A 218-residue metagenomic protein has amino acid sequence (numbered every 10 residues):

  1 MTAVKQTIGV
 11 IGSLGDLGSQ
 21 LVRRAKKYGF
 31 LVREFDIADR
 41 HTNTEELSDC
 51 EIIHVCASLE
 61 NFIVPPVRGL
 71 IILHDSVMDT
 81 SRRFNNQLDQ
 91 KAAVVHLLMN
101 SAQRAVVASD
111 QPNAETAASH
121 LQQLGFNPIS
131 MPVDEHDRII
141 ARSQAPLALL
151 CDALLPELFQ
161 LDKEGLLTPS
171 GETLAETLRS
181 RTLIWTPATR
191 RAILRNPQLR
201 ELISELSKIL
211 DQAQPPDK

Functional and structural regions predicted by a protein language model:
M1-E45: NAD(P)+-binding Rossmann beta1-loop-alpha1 motif at the extreme N-terminus of oxidoreductases
I11-L14, I37, C56-L59, H74-V77 (+1 more regions): Structural motif
G18, E60-V64, T80-R83, A114: Short, well-ordered alpha-helical microsegments
L31-I37, I52-C56, I72-D75, V95-H96: Short, hydrophobic beta-strand segments that form beta-sheet elements in well-ordered domains
N43-P66: Rossmann-like NAD(P)-binding element
P65-G69, Q87-Q90: Short, conserved loop/helix-junction motifs that constitute active-site signature segments in enzyme catalytic cores
H74-P128, V133, I140: Rossmann-fold dinucleotide-binding core
S130-K218: An accessory alpha-helical subdomain
